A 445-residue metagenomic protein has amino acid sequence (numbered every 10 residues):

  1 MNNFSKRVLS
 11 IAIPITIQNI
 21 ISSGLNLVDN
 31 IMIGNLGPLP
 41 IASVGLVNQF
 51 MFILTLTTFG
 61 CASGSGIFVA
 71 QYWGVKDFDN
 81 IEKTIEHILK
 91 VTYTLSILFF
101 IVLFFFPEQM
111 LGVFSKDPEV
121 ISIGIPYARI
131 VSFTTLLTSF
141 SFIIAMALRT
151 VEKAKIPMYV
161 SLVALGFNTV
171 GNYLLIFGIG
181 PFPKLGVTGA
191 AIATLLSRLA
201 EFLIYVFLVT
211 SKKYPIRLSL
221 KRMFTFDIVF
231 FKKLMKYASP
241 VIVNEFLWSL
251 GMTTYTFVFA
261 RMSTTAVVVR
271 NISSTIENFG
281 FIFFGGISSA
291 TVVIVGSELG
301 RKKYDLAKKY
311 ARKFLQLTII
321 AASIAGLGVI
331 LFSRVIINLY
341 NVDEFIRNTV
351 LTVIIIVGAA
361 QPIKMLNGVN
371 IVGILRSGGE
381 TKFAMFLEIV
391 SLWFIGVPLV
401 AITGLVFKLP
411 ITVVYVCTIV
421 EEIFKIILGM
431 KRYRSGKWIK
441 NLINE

Functional and structural regions predicted by a protein language model:
M1-I15, V69-L136, F182-S239, V295-A360 (+1 more regions): Short alpha-helical transmembrane segments in multi-pass integral membrane proteins
N3-I31, N35-L36, F52-G64, F68 (+6 more regions): N-terminal transmembrane alpha-helices
S10-D29, I130, A164, S197-E201 (+4 more regions): Transmembrane helical elements of multi-pass membrane transporters/channels
I17, I21, L25, L54 (+15 more regions): Residue-level hotspots within pore-lining transmembrane alpha-helices of multi-pass secondary transporters
I20, G24-A42, L111-P118, L174-L185 (+4 more regions): Helix-terminus/linker motif at the lipid-water interface of multi-pass membrane proteins
I41-F105, T138-P157, T256, V267-S333 (+1 more regions): Small-residue-rich hydrophobic transmembrane alpha-helices
A62, V131-T150, P157-N168, A190-Y205 (+5 more regions): Short runs within selected transmembrane alpha-helices of multi-pass transporters and secretion channels
L103, M146, N172, I176 (+7 more regions): Structural signal for membrane-spanning alpha-helices in multi-pass inner-membrane proteins, emphasizing helix cores
